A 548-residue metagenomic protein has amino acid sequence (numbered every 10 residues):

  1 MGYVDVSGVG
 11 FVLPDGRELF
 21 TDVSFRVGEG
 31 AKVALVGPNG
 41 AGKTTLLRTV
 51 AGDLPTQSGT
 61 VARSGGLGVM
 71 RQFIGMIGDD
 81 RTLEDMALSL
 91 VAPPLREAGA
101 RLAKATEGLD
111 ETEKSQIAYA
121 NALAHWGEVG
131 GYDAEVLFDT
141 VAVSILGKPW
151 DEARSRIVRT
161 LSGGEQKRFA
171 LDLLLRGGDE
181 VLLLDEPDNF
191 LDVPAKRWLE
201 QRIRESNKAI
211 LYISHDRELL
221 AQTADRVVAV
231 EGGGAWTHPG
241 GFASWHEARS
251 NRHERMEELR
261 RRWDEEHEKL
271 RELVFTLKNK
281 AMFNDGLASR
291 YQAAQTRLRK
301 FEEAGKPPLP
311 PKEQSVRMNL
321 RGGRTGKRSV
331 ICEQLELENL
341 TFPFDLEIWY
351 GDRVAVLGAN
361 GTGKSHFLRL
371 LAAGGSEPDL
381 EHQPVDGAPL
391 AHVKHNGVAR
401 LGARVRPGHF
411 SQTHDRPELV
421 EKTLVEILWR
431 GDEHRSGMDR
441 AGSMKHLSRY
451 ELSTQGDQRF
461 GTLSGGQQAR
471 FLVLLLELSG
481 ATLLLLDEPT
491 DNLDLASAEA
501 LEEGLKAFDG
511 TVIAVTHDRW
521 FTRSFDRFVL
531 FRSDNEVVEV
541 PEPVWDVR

Functional and structural regions predicted by a protein language model:
M1-M256, R324-R548: ABC ATP-binding cassette signature C-motif
A98-T106, A122, W263, H267-L277 (+1 more regions): Non-transmembrane amphipathic alpha-helical segments
Q116-I117, D139-V141, Q292-E302: Extended non-transmembrane interhelical loops and adjacent amphipathic helices of multipass membrane proteins
L123-W126, L287, S315-R321: Alpha-helical segments in transporter systems
A134, P149, K300-K312: Proline-centered turn/helix-capping motifs that create local helix->coil transitions or kinks
T160, L259, W263-E266, A294: Amphipathic alpha-helix face/heptad-repeat signature
T276-S289: Short intracellular "coupling" helices and adjacent cytoplasmic loop segments at the cytosolic face of multi-pass
K306-S329: Amphipathic heptad-repeat alpha-helical coiled-coil/stalk segments that mediate oligomerization, filament/stalk
